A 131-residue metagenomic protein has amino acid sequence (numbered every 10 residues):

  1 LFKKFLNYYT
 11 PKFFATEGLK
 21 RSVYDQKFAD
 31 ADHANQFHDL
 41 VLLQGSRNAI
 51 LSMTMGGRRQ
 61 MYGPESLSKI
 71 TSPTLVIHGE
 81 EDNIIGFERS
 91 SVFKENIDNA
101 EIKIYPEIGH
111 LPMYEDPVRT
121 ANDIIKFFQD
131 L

Functional and structural regions predicted by a protein language model:
L6-K69: Conserved alpha/beta-hydrolase catalytic His-Asp/Glu region
D30, N83-R89: Conserved alpha/beta-hydrolase "acid-adjacent" motif
L42, D82-I85, G109-P112: Glycosyltransferase donor-binding loop in the core domain
I70, V76-H78, D82: Short beta-strand/loop motif that positions the catalytic acidic residue of the alpha/beta-hydrolase fold
T71-S72, N99: Active-site acidic short loop of glycosyltransferases
S91-A100: Active-site-adjacent alpha-helix of alpha/beta-hydrolase-fold enzymes
N99-L131: Catalytic active-site module of serine/aspartate enzymes centered on a nucleophile-bearing elbow/loop
